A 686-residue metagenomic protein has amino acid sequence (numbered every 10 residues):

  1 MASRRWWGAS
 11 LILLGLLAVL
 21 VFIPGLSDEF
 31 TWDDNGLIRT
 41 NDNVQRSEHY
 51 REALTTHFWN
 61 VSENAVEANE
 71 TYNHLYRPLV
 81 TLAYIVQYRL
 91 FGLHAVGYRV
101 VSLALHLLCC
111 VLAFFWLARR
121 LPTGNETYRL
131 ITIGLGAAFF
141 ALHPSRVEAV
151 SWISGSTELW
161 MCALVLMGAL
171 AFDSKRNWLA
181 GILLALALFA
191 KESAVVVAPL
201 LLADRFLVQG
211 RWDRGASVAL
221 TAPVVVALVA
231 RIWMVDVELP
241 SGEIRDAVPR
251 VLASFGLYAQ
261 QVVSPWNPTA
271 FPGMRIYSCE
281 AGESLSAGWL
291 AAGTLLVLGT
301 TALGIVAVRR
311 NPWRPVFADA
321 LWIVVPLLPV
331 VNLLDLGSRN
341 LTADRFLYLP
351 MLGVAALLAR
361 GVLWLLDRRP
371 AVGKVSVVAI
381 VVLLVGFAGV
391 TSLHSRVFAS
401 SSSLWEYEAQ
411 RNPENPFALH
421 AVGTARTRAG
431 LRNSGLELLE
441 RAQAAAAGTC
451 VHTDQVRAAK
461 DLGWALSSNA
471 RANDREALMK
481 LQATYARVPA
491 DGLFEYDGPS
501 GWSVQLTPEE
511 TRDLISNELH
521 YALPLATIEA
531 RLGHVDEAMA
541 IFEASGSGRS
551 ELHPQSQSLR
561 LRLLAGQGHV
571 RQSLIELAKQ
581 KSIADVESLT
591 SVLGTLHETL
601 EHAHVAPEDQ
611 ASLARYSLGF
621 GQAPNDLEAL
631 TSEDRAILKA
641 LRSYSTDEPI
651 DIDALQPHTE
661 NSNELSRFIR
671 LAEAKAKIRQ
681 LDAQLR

Functional and structural regions predicted by a protein language model:
M1-Q482, A486, A490, S516-H520 (+1 more regions): Polytopic membrane enzymes that build or remodel cell-surface glycoconjugates and lipids
L285, S403-R686: C-terminal luminal/periplasmic domains and tails of membrane-associated envelope-modifying transferases
